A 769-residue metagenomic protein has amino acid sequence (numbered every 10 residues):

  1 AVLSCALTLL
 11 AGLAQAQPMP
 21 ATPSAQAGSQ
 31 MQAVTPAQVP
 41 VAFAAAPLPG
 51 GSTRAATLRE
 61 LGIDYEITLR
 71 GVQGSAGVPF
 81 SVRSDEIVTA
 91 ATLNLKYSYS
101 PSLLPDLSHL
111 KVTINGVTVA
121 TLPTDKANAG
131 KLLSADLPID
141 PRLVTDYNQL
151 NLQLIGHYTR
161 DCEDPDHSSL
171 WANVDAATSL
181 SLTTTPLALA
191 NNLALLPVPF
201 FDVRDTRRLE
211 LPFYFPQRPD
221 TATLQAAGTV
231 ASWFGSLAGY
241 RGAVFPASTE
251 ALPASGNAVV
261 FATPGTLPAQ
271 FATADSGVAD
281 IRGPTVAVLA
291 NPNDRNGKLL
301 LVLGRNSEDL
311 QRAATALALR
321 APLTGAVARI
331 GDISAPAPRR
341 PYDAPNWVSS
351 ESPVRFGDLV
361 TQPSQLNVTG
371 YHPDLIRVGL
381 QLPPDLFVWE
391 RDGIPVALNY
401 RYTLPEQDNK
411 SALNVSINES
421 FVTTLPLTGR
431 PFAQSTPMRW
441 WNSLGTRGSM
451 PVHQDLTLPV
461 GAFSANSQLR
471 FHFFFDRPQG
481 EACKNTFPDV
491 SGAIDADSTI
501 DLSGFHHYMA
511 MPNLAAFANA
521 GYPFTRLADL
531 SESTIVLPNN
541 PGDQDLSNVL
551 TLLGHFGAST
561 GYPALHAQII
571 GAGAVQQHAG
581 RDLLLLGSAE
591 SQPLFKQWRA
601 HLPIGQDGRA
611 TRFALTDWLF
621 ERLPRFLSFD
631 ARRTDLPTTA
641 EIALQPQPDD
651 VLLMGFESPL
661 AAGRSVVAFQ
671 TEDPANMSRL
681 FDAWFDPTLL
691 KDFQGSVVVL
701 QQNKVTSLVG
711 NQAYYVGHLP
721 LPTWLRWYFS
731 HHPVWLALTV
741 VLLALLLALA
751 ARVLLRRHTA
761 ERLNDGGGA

Functional and structural regions predicted by a protein language model:
V2-G12: Bacterial N-terminal signal peptides
Q17-A769: Solvent-exposed alpha-helical segments and adjacent loops that form catalytic or protein-interaction surfaces
